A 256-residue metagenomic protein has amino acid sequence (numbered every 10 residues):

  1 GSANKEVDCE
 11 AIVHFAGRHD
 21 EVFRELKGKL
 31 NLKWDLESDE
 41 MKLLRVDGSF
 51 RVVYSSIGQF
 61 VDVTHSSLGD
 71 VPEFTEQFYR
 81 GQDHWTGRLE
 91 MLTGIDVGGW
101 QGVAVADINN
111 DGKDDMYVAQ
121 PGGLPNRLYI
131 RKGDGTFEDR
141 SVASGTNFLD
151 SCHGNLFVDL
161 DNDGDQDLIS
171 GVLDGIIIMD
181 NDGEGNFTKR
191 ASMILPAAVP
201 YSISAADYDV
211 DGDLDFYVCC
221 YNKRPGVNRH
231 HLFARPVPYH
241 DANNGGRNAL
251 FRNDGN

Functional and structural regions predicted by a protein language model:
G1-N256: Beta-propeller-forming repeat regions
